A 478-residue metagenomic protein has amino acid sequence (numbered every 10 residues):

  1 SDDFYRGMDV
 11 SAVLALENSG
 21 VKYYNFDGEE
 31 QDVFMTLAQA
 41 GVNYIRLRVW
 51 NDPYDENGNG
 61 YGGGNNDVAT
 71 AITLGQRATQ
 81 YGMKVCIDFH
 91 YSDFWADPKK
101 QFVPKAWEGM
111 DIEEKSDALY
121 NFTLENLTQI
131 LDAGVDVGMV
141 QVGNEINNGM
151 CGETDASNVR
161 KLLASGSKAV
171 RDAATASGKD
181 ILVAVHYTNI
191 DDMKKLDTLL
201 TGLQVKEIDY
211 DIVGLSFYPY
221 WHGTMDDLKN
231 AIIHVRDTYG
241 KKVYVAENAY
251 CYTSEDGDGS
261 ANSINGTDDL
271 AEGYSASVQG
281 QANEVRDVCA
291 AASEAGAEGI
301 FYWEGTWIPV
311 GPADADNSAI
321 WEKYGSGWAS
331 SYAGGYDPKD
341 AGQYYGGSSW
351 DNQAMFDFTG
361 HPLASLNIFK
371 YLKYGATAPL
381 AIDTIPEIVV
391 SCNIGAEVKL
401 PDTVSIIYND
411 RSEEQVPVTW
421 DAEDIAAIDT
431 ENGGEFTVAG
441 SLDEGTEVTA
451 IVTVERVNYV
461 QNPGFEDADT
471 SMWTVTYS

Functional and structural regions predicted by a protein language model:
M8, Q76, F465: Extra-cytoplasmic beta-strand recognition segments
E29-F94, A156-I181, L228-I232, R236-T238: Aromatic-lined substrate-binding rim segments of carbohydrate-active enzymes
D32-F34, A176-L182, K194-D269, R286-E298: Glycoside hydrolase catalytic-domain groove-lining segments
G60-Y61, N66-T70, A96-G202, I208 (+2 more regions): Active-site cleft segment of glycoside hydrolase catalytic domains centered on the general acid/base Glu
H234, T253-I264, S275-E284, W303-L380: Aromatic-rich peripheral "rim/lid" segments of glycoside hydrolase catalytic domains that contact and position glycan
P379-S412: Solvent-exposed, low-complexity, repeat-rich "mucin-like" stalks and linkers
D410-V452: Serine/threonine-rich, repeat-prone extracellular segments and beta-strand-based repeat modules of secreted/surface
E455-S478: Extracellular and organelle-lumenal recognition/adhesion modules and their flexible linkers in secreted
